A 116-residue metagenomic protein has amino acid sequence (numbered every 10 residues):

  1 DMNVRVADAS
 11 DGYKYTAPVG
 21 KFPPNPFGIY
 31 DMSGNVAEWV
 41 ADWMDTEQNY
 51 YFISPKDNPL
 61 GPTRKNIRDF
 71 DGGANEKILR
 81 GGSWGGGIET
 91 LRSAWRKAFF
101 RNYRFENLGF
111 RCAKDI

Functional and structural regions predicted by a protein language model:
M2, V6-A17, P26, D31-I116: Surface-exposed recognition segments
G20: Acidic/aromatic-lined carbohydrate-recognition and catalytic surfaces of CAZymes acting on diverse glycans
P23: Active-site neighborhood of thiol-dependent amide/isopeptide-bond enzymes
